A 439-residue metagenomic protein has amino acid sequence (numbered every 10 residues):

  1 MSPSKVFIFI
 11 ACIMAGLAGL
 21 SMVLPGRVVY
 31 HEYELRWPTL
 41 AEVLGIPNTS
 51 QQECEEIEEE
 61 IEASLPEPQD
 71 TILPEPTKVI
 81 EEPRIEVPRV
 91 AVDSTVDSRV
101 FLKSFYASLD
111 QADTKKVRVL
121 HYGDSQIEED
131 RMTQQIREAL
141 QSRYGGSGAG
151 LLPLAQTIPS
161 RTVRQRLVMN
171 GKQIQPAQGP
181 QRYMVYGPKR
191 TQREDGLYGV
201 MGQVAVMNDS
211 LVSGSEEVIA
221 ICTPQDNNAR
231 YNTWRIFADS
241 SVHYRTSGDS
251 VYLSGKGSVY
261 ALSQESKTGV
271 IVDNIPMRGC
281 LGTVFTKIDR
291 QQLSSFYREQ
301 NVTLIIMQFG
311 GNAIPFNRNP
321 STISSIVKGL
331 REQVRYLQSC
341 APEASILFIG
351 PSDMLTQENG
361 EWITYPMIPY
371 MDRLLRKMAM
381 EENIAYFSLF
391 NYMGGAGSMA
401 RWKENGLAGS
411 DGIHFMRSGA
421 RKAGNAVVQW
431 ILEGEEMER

Functional and structural regions predicted by a protein language model:
M1-S4: Short, Lys/Arg-rich N-terminal segment immediately upstream of the first membrane anchor
F7-P25: Hydrophobic membrane-insertion alpha-helices, especially the h-region of bacterial N-terminal signal peptides
G26, R290, S352-R439: Catalytic His-Asp segment of secreted/periplasmic serine-dependent ester chemistry enzymes
R27-I80: Juxtamembrane proline-rich low-complexity "stalk" or linker regions positioned immediately after a signal peptide
L65-P83, A91, T95-T162, M416-S418: Long, contiguous interaction/targeting segments characteristic of exported/extracellular or secretory-pathway proteins
K115-H121, E128, M132, G269-W362 (+3 more regions): Conserved, compact domain cores that house catalytic/ligand-binding motifs in diverse enzymes and effector modules
G123, C222-P224, G350: Short beta-strand/turn micro-motifs composed of small residues that flank or help shape donor/cofactor-binding pockets
E128-K328, H414: Conserved SGNH/GDSL esterase-like catalytic core that processes O-acyl groups on lipids and polysaccharides
